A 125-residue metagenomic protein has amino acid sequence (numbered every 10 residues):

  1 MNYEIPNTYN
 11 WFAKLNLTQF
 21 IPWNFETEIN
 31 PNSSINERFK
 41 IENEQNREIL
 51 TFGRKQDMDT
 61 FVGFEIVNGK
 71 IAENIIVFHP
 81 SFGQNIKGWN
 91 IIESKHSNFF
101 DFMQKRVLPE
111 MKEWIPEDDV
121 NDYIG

Functional and structural regions predicted by a protein language model:
M1-V67, D118-G125: A surface-exposed partner-binding patch
I49, E73-I75: Structural motif
G63-K70, V77-H79: Low-complexity, glycine/alanine/valine/leucine- and proline-rich hydrophobic stretches
I76-P109: Compact, glycine/acidic-enriched structural inserts
F99-K105, P109-G125: Mixed-charge (acidic/basic) macromolecular-recognition segments
